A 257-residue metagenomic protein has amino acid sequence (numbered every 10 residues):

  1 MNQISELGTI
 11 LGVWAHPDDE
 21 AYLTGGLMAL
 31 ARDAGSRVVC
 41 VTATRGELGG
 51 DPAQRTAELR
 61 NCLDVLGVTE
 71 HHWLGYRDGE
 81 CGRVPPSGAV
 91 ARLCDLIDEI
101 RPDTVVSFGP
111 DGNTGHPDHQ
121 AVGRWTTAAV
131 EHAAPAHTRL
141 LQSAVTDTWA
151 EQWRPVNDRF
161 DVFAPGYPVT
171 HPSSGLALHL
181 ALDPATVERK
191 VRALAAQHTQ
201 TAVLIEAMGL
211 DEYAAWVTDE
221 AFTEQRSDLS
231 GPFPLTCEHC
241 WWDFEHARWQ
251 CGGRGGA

Functional and structural regions predicted by a protein language model:
M1-R101, A128-H132, T236, W249-G255: Active-site rim/loop-helix segments in enzyme catalytic domains that contact anionic ligands
N2-L11, R83-A257: Metal-dependent de-N-acetylase/amidase catalytic core
